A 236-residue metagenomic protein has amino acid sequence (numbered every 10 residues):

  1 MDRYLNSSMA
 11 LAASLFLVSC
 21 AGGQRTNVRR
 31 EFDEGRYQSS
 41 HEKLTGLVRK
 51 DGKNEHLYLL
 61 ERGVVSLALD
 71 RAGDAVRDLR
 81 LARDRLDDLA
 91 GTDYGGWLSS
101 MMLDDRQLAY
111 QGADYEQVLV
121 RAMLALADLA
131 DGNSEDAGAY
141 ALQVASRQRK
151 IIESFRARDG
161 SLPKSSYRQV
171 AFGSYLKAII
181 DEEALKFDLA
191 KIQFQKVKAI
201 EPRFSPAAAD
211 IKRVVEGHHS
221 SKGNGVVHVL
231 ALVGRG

Functional and structural regions predicted by a protein language model:
V18-S19: C-terminal motif of bacterial Sec signal peptides marking the signal peptidase cleavage site
G23-E42, G46: Alpha-helical segment of the N-proximal tetratricopeptide repeat
T26, E61, E116-V118, M123 (+4 more regions): "A position-specific structural signal for the A-helix of alpha-solenoid helical repeats
K53-E55, L86-W97, R149-A157, K198-E216: Boundary/linker segments of alpha-helical solenoid repeat arrays
S161-G236: Extracytoplasmic/secretory-pathway proteins
